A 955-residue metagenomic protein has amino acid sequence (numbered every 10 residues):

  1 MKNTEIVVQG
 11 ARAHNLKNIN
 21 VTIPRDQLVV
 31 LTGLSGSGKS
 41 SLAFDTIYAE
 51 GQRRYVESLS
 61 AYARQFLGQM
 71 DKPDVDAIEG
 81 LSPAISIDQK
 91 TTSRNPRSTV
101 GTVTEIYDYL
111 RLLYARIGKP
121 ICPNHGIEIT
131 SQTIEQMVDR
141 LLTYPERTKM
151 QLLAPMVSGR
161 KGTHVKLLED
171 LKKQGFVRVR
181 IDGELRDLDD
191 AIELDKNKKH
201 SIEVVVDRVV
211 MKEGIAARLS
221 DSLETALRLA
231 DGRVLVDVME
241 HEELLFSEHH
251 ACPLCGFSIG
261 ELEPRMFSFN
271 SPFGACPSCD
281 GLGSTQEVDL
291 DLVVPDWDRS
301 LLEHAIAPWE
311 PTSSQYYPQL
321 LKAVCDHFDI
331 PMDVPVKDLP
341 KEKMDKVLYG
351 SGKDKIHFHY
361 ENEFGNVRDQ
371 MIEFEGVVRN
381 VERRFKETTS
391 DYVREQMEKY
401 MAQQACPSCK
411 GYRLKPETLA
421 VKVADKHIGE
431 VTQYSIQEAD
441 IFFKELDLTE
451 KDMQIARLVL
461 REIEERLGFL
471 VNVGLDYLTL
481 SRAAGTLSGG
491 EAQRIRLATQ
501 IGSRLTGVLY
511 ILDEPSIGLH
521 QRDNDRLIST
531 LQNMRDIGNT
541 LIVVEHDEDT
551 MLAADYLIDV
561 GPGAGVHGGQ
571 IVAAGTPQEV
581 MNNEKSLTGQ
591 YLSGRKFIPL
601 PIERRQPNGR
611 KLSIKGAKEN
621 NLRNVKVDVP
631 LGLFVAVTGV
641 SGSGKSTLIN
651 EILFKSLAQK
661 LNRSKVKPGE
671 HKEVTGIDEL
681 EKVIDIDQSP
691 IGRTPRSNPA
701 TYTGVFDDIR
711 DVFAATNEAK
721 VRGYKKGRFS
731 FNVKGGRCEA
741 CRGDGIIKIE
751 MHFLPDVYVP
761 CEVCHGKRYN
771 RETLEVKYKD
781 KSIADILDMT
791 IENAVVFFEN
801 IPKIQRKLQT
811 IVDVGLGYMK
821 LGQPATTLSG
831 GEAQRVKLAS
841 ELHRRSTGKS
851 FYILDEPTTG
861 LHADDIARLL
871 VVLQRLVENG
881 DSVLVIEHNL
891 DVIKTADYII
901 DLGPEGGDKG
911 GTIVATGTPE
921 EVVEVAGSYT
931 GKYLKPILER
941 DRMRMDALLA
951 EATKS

Functional and structural regions predicted by a protein language model:
M1-S955: Conserved phosphate-binding elements of NTP-dependent enzyme cores
